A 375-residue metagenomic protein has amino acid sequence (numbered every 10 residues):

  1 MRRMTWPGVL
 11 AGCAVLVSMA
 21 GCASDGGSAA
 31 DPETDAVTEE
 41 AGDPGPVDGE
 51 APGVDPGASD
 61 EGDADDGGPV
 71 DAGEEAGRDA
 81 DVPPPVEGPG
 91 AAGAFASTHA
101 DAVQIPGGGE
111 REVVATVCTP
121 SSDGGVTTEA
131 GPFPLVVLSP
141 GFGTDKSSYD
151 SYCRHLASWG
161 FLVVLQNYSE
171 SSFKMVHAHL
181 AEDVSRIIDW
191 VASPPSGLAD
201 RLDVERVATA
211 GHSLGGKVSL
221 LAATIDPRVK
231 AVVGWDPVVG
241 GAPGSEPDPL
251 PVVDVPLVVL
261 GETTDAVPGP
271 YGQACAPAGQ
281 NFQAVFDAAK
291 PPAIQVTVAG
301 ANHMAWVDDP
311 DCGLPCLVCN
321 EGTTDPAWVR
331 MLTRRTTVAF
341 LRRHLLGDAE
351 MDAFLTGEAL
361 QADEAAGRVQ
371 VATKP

Functional and structural regions predicted by a protein language model:
M1-A20: Sec-dependent bacterial lipoprotein signal peptides
M19-P85: Ser/Thr-rich, Pro/Gly/Ala-heavy low-complexity intrinsically disordered linkers and tails of secreted extracellular
V82-V137: Short conserved active-site loop signatures built around small residues
G124-F133, L138-K174, A242, V267-Y271: Short substrate-entry loop that stabilizes the transition state in hydrolases
G124-P132, M175-K217: Gly/Ser-rich "nucleophile elbow"/oxyanion-hole loop immediately N-terminal to the catalytic nucleophile in hydrolases
V218-A222: Hydrolases whose catalytic domains are alpha/beta-hydrolase-1, hotdog thioesterase, or metallo-beta-lactamase-like
K230-W306: The feature captures the conserved acid-bearing segment of alpha/beta-hydrolase catalytic domains
P291, A299-H303, D309-P375: Alpha/beta-hydrolase-fold serine-hydrolase catalytic core, especially in secreted/extracellular enzymes
